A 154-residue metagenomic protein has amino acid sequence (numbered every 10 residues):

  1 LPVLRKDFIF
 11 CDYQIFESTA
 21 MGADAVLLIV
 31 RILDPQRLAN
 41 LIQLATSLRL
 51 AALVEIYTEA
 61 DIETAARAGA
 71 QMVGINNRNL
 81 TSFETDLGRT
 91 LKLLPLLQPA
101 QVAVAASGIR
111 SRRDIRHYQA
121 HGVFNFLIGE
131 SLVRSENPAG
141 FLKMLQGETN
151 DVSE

Functional and structural regions predicted by a protein language model:
L1, A20-V26, T46-L50, R67-G74 (+2 more regions): Glycine-enriched alpha-helix->loop->beta-strand junction motifs that scaffold or abut catalytic
L1-L53, D61-T64, T90-L93: N-terminal active-site wall of soluble small-molecule enzyme domains
L4, F83-T85, L91, Q101-A106 (+2 more regions): Active-site-adjacent loop and "lid" segments of alpha/beta metabolic enzymes
R5-D7, V30, V54-I56, N77 (+2 more regions): A cross-domain feature marking catalytic cores of carbohydrate-active enzymes and several ubiquitous metabolic/repair
F10-M21, Y57-A68, A105, I109-I128: Catalytic cores of alpha/beta
E17-R37, G74-F83, V123-F141: Glycine-rich phosphate-binding active-site loops on the catalytic face of alpha/beta enzymes
A66-L91: Glycine/Thr-rich beta-alpha phosphate-binding loop at enzyme active sites
K92-L96, Q119, R134-E154: C-terminal helical cap(s) of enzyme catalytic domains, especially alpha/beta-barrels
